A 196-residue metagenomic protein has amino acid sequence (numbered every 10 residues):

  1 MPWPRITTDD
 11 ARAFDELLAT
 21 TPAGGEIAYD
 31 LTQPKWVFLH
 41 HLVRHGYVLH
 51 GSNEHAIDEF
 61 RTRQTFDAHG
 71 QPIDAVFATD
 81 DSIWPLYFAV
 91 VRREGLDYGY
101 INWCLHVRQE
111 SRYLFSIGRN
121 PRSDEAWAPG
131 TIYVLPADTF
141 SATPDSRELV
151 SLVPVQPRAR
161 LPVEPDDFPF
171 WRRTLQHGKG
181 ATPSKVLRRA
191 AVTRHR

Functional and structural regions predicted by a protein language model:
M1-V37, H41-R44, V91-R196: Conserved NAD+-utilizing ADP-ribose enzyme module
F38-H41, Q64-Q71: A short acidic-Thr-Gly-centered motif at the start of a beta-strand
V43-H45, Q71-D74, D80, W127-P129: Short, well-ordered loop/turn elements at secondary-structure boundaries
G46-S52: Short hydrophobic beta-strand segments
N53-H55, A78-S82, A137: Short, flexible loop/turn elements at secondary-structure junctions
E54-D67: Short aromatic-glycine-(Arg/Gly/Cys) micro-motifs in beta-strand/loop hairpins
D58-F60, L86-F88, A142-P144: Short helix/loop capping segments that flank catalytic or ligand/cofactor-binding pockets
H69-R93: Extended catalytic/binding region for NAD+/ADP-ribose chemistry, centered on the ART fold
